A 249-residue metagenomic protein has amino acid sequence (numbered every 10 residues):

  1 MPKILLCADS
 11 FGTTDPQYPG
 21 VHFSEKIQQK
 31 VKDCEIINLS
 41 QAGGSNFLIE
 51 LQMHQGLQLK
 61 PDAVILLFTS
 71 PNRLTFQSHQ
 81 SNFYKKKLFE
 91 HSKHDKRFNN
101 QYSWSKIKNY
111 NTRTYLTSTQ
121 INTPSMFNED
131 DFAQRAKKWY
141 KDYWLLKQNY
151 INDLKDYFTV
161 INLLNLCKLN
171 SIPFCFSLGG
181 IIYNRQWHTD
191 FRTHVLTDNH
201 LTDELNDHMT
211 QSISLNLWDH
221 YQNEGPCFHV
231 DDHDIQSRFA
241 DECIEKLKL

Functional and structural regions predicted by a protein language model:
M1-H54, Q58: Serine-esterase "nucleophile elbow" of acetyl-processing enzymes
H54-L249: Alpha-helical cap/lid subdomain in secreted, periplasmic, or secretory-pathway luminal O-acyl-processing enzymes
